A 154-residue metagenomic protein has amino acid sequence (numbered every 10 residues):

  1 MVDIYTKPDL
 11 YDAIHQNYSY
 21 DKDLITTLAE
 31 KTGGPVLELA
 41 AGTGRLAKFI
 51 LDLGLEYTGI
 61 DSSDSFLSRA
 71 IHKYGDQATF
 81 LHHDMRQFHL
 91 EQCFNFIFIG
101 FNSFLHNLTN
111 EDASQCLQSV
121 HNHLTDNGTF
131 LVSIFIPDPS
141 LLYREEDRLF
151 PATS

Functional and structural regions predicted by a protein language model:
M1-G34: Conserved class I S-adenosyl-L-methionine
A40-G42: Class I SAM-dependent methyltransferase "Motif I" SAM/SAH-binding loop
K48-Q87: Class I SAM-dependent methyltransferase SAM/SAH-binding core
H89-F96: A short acidic, Gly/Pro-enriched loop at the edge of an enzyme's catalytic core that lines a small-molecule cofactor
F98-G100: A conserved beta-strand element that flanks and buttresses the S-adenosyl-L-methionine
S114-D126: A short glycine-rich, Lys/Arg-flanked "PGG" loop and its adjoining helix->strand segment in the class I
L131-S154: Conserved class I S-adenosyl-L-methionine
